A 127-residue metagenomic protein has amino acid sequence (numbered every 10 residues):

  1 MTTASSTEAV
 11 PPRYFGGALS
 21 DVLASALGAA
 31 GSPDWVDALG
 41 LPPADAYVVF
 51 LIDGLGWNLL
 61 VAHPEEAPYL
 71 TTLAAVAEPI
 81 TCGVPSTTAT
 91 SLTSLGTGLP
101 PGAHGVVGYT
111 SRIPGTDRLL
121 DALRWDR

Functional and structural regions predicted by a protein language model:
M1-Y47, G54-R127: Active-site nucleophile/metal-coordination loop of metallo-enzymes that catalyze phosphate/sulfate and related
